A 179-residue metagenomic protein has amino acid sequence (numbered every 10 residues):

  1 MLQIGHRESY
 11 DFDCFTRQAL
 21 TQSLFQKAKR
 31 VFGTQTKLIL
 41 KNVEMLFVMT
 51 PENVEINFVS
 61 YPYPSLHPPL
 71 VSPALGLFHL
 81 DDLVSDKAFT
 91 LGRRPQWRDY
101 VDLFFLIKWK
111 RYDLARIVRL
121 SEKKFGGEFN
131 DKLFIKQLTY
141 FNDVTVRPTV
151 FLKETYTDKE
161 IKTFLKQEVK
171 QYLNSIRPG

Functional and structural regions predicted by a protein language model:
M1-G179: Compositionally biased terminal segments of proteins
